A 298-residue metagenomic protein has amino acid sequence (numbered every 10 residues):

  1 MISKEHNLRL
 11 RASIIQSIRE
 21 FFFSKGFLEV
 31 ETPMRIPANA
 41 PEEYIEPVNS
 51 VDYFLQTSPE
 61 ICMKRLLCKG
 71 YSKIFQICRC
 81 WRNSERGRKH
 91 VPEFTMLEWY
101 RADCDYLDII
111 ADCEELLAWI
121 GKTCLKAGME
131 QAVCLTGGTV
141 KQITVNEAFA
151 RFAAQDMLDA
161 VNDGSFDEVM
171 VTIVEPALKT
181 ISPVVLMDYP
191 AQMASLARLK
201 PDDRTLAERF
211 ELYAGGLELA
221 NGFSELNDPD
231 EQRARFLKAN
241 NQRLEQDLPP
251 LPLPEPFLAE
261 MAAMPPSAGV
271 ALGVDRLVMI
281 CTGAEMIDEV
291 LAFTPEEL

Functional and structural regions predicted by a protein language model:
M1-E5: Short, contiguous pre-domain boundary segments
R11, I15, R19, I110-L117 (+3 more regions): Hydrophobic face of alpha-helices
S13, S17-F21, R65-K69, E115 (+3 more regions): Residue-level signal for well-ordered alpha-helical scaffold segments within enzymatic catalytic domains
S17, F27, P33-L66, K73-A102 (+1 more regions): A translation/RNA-centric and nucleic-acid-associated enzymatic feature enriched in Class II aminoacyl-tRNA synthetases
S24-V30, K122-Q131, I280: Surface-exposed helix-capping loop/turn segments at secondary-structure junctions
K25, L117-C124, L244, E285: A generic secondary-structure signal for well-formed alpha-helical elements
H90-N162: A conserved active-site cap/scaffold subdomain adjacent to cofactor or substrate pockets
